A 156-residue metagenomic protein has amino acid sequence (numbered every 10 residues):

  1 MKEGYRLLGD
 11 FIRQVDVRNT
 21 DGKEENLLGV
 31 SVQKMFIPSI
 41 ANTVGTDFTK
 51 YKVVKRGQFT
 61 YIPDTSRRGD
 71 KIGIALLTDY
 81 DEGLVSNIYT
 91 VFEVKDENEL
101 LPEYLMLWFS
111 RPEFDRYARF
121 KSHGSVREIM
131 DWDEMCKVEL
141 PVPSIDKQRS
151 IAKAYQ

Functional and structural regions predicted by a protein language model:
M1-N19, E139-Q156: Non-catalytic DNA-recognition/assembly elements of restriction-modification systems
L7-F59: Sequence-specific dsDNA recognition surfaces
R56, T60-P112: A short beta-sheet element
L76, K121-G124: Short amphipathic beta-strand starts and helix->beta connectors
G83-I88, H123-R149: A short glycine-rich beta-alpha junction/loop motif
F114-Y117: Periplasmic-binding protein-like
